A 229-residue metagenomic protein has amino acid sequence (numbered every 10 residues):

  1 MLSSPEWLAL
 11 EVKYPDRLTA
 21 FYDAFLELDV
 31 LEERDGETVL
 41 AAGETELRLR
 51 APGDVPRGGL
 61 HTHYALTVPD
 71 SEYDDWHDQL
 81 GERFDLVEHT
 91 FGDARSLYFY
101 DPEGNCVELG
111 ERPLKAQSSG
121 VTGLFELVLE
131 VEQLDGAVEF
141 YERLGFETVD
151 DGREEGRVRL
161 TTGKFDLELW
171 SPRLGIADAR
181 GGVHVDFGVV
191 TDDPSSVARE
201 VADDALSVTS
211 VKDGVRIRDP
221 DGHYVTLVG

Functional and structural regions predicted by a protein language model:
M1-E6, L10-E32, A42-L86, Y100-R153 (+1 more regions): Glyoxalase I/VOC metalloenzyme domain signal
L97: Conserved catalytic core of two-metal-ion nucleotidyltransferases
G156: Histidine/lysine/aspartate-rich catalytic loop segments that bind and position anionic ligands
